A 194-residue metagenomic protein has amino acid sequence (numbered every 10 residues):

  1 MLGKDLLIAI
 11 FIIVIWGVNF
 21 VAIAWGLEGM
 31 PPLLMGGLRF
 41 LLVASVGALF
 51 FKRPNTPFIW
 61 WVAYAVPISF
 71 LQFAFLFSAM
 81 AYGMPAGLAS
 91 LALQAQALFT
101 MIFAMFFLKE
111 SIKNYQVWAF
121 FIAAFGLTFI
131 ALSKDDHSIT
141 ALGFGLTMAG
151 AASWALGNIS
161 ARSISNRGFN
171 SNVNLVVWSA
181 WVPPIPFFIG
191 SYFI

Functional and structural regions predicted by a protein language model:
M1-L6, E28-L33, G37, R53-I59 (+2 more regions): Juxtamembrane helix-entry segments on the extracytoplasmic side of multipass membrane proteins
V14-I15, N19-F20, A48-L93, M101 (+1 more regions): Specific transmembrane alpha-helical segments of multi-pass solute transporters/efflux pumps, especially DMT/EamA
V18, A22-W25, G29, L42-P57 (+2 more regions): Membrane-interface helix-cap regions at the ends of transmembrane helices in multi-pass membrane proteins
V18-M30, A74-M84, A92, L156-N170 (+1 more regions): Juxtamembrane C-cap of transmembrane helices in multi-pass membrane transport proteins
L34-L42, F77-S111, Q116, G150: Specific alpha-helical transmembrane segments that line the substrate/conduction pathway and gating interfaces
L41, G47, Y64, I102-F103 (+3 more regions): Hydrophobic transmembrane alpha-helices of multi-pass small-molecule transport proteins
A44-G47, T100-M101, S138-I194: Transmembrane alpha-helical segments that form core, pore/gating elements of small-molecule transporters/exporters
T56-W60, S90-L93, K109-F129, H137-F144: Loop-to-transmembrane alpha-helix entry segments
